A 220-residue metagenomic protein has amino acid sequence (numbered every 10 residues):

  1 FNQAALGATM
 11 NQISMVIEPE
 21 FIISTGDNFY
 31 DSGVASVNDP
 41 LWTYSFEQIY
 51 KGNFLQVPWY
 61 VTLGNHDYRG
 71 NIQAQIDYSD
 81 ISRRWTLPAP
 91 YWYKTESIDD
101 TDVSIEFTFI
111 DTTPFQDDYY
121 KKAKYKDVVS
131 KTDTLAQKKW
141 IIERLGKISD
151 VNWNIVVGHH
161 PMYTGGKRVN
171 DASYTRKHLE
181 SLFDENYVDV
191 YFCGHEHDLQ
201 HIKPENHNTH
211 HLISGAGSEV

Functional and structural regions predicted by a protein language model:
F1-P40, G165: N-terminal active-site segment of His-dependent metallophosphoesterases
T25, C193-G194: Replace "coordinates the UDP/GDP/TDP-sugar" with "coordinates nucleotide-activated sugar donors
Y30-W153, R168-V190, E196-V220: Extended active-site neighborhood of metal-dependent phosphoesterases/phosphodiesterases
